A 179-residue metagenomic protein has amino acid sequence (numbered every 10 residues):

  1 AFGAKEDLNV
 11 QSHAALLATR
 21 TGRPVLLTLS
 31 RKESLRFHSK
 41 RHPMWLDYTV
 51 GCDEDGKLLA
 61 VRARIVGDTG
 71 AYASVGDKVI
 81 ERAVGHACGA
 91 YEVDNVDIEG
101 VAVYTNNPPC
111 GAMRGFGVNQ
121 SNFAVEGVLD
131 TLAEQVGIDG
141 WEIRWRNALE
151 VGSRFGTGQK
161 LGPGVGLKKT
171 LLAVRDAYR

Functional and structural regions predicted by a protein language model:
A1-R179: Structural alpha/beta core scaffold segments of enzyme domains
